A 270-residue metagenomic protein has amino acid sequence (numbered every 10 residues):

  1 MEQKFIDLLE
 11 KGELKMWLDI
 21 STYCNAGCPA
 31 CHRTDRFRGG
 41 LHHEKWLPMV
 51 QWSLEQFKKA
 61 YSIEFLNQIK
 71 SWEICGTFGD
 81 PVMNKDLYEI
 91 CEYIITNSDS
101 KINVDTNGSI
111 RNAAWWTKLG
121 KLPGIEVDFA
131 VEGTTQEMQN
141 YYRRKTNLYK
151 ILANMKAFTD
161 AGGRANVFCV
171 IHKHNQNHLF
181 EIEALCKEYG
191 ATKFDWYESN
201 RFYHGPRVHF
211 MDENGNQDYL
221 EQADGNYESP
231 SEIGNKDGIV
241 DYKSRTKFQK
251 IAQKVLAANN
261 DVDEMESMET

Functional and structural regions predicted by a protein language model:
M1-E126, E137, Y141-Y149, A153 (+5 more regions): Conserved alpha-helical substructure of the radical SAM core
D86, I90-I94, V131, Q176-D195: Short, electropositive alpha-helical surface patch
I102, A165, F194: Hydrophobic anchor at the start of a short beta-strand that flanks the dinucleotide cofactor-binding loop
V104, F129, V167-C169: Structural beta-sheet core signal
N107-R111, G133, H172-N175: Short beta->alpha connector loops
M155-H178, S199-R201: Conserved strand-turn element in the central/C-terminal portion of the radical SAM core barrel that lines
V208-E221, G225: PAPS-dependent sulfotransferase catalytic core
E269-T270: Active-site and channel-lining beta-strand-loop segments that bind or position nucleotide-derived/phosphorylated
